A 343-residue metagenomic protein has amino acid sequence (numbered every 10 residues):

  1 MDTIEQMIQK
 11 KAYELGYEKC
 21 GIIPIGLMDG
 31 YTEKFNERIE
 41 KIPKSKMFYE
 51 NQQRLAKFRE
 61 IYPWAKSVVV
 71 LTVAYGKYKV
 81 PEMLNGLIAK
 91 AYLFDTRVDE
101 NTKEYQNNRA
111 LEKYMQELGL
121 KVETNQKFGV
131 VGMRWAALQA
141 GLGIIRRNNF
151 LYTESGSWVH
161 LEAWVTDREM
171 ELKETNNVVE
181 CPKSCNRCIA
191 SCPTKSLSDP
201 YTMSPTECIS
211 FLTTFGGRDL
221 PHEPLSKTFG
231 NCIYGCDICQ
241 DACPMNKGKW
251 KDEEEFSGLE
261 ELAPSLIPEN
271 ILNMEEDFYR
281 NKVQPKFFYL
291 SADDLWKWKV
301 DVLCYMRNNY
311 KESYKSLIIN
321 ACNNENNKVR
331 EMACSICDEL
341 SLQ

Functional and structural regions predicted by a protein language model:
M1-E180: Auxiliary alpha/beta "docking" domains used to position bulky ligands
N186-G217, T228-S257: Iron-sulfur cluster-binding cysteine motifs and their immediate structural context in ferredoxin-like electron-transfer
H222-E261, F278, F287, S291 (+2 more regions): C-terminal amphipathic alpha-helical segment
L262-F287: Acidic, serine/threonine- and proline-enriched intrinsically disordered linkers and terminal tails in large eukaryotic
Y279-Q284, K311-C322, L342-Q343: Amphipathic alpha-helical scaffolding segments comprising HEAT/armadillo-like alpha-solenoid repeats
P285, Y289-D294, N320-V329: Short coil turns that connect the paired helices of HEAT/ARM alpha-solenoid repeats
K299-N309, E331-L342: Structural detector for internal amphipathic alpha-helices that build alpha-solenoid repeat scaffolds
